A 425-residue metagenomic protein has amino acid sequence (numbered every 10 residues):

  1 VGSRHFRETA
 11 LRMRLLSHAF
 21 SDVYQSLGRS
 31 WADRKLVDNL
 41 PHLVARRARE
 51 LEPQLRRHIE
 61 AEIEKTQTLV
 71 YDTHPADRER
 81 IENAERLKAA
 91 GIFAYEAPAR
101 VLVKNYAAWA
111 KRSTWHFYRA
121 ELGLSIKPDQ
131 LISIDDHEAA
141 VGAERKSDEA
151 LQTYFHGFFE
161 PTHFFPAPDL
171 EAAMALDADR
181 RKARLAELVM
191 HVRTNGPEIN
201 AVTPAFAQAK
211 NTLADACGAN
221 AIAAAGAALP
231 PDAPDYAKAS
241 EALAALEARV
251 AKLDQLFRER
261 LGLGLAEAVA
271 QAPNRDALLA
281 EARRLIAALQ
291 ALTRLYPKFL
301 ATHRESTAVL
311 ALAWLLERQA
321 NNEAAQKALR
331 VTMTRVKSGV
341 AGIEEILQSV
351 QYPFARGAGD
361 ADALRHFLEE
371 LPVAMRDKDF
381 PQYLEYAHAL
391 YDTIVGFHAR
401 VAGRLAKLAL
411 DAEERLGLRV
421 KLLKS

Functional and structural regions predicted by a protein language model:
S3-S425: Cytosolic-facing loops and C-terminal tails of multi-pass membrane proteins
